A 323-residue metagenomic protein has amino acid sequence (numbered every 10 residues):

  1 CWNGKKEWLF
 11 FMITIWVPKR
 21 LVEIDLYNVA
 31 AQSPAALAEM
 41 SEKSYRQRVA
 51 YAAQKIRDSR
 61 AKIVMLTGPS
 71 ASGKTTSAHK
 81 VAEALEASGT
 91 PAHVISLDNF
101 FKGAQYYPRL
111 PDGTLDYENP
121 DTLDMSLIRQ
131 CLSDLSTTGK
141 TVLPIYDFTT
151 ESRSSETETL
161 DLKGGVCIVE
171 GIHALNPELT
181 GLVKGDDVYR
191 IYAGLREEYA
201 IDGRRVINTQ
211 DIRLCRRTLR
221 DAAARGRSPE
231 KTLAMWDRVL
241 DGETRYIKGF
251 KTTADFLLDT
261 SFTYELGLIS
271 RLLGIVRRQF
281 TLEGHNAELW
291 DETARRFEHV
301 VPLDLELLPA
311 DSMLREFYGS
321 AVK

Functional and structural regions predicted by a protein language model:
M12-A50: Charged, amphipathic alpha-helical linker segments immediately N-terminal to NTP-binding catalytic cores
I13-T14, P34, E39, T180-K323: Conserved NTP phosphate-binding and transfer environment spanning the P-loop NTPase/kinase superfamily
D58-R60, R129-D187, T232-F250, E265: Glycine-rich phosphate-binding loop used to anchor ATP phosphates in small-molecule kinases, encompassing both
V64-L66: Hydrophobic anchor at the beta1->P-loop junction of P-loop NTPases
K74: Conserved lysine of the Walker
S77, V81: Hydrophobic positions on the alpha1 helix immediately C-terminal to the Walker A/P-loop
E83-H93: Post-Walker A helix-loop "phosphate-sensing" segment adjacent to the P-loop in P-loop NTPases
H93-I95, K102-T149: Conserved nucleotide-sensing/catalytic segment adjacent to the nucleotide-binding pocket in NTP-handling enzymes
